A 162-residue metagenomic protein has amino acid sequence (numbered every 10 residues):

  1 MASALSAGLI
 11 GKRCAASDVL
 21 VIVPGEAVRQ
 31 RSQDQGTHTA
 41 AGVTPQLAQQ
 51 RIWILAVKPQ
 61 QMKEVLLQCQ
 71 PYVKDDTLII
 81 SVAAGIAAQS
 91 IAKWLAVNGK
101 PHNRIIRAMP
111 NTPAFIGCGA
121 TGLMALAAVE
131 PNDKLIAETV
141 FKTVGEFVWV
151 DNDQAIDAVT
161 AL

Functional and structural regions predicted by a protein language model:
M1-G42: NAD(P)+-binding Rossmann beta1-loop-alpha1 motif at the extreme N-terminus of oxidoreductases
A4, R31, E64-V65, S90 (+1 more regions): Phosphate- and divalent-cation-binding pockets in alpha/beta enzyme and binding domains that engage nucleotide-derived
C14-A15, K74, K100, K142: Short conserved AdoMet
I22, P45, D153-A155: Residue-level "edge-of-site" marker
E26, Q35, G42-L123: Rossmann-like NAD(P)(H) cofactor-binding subdomain of soluble oxidoreductases
S90, W94-R104, A120-A158: Internal alpha-helical scaffold of NAD(P)-dependent oxidoreductase catalytic cores
